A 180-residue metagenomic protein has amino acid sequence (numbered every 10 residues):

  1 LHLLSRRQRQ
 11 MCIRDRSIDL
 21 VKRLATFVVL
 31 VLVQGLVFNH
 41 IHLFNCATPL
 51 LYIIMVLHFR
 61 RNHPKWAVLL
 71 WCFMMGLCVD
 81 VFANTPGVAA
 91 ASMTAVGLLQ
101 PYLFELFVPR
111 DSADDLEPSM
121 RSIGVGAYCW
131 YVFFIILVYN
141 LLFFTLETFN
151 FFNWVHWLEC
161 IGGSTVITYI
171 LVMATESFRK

Functional and structural regions predicted by a protein language model:
L1-I13: Single conserved hydrophobic/aromatic residue that forms the stacking wall/gate of nucleotide- or nucleobase-binding
R14-K180: Terminal, non-globular segments
